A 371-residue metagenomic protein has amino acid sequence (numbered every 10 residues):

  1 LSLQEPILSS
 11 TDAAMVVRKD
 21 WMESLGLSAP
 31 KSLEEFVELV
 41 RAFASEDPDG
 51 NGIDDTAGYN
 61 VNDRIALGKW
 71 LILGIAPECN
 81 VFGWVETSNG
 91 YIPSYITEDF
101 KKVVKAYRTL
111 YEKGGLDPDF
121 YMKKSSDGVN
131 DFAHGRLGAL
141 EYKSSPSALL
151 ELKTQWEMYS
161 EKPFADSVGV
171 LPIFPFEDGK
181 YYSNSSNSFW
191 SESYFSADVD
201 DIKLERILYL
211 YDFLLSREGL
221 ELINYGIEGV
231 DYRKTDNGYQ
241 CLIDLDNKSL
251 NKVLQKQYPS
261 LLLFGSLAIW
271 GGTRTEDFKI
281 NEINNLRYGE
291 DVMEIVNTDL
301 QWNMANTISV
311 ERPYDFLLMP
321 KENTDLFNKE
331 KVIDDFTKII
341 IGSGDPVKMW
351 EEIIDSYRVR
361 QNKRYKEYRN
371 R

Functional and structural regions predicted by a protein language model:
L1-R371: Extracytoplasmic/secretory soluble proteins
